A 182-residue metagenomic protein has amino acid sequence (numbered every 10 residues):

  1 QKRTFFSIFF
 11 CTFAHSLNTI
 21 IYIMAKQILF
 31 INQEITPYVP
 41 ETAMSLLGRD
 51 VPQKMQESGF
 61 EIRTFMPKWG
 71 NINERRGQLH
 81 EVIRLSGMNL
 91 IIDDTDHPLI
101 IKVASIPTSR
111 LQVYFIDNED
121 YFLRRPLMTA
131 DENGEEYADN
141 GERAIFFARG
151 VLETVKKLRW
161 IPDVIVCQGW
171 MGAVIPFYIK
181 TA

Functional and structural regions predicted by a protein language model:
Q1-R3: Cationic, amphipathic, low-complexity segments that mediate targeting or membrane/lipid association
I8, T12-Y22: Short, positively charged and aromatic/hydrophobic N-terminal segments
A25-E41, M66-K68: Nucleotide-activated donor-dependent transferases that construct or modify glycoconjugates
E34-L47, N73-R75: A short, glycine/small-residue-rich beta-strand->loop->alpha-helix junction that serves as a flexible
D50-F60: A short, Lys/Arg-enriched amphipathic alpha-helix followed by its capping loop at the start of a domain
F60-I62, V113, P162: Hydrophobic anchor at the start of a short beta-strand that flanks the dinucleotide cofactor-binding loop
T64, K68-K157: A conserved catalytic-core segment of Leloir-type glycosyltransferases
N140-A182: Conserved nucleotide-sugar donor-interacting segment of glycosyltransferase catalytic cores, predominantly GT-B
